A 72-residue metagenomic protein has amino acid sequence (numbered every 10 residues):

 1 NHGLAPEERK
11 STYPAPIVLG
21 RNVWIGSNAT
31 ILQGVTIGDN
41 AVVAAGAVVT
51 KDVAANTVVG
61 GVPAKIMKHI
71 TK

Functional and structural regions predicted by a protein language model:
N1-G3, G38-N40, A54-N56: Short conserved catalytic/interaction loops centered on acidic-Pro-aromatic/His motifs
N1-V35, I70: Flexible, glycine/small-residue-enriched loop-and-beta-strand segment within the central core of proteins
V18, W24, T36, V42-A44 (+1 more regions): Glycine-/alanine-rich, low-charge beta-solenoid repeats
S27-V42, A47-K51: Beta-rich strand-turn-strand
A55-K72: Conserved beta-strand-loop-alpha-helix hinge in the C-terminal portion of ABC ATPase nucleotide-binding domains
